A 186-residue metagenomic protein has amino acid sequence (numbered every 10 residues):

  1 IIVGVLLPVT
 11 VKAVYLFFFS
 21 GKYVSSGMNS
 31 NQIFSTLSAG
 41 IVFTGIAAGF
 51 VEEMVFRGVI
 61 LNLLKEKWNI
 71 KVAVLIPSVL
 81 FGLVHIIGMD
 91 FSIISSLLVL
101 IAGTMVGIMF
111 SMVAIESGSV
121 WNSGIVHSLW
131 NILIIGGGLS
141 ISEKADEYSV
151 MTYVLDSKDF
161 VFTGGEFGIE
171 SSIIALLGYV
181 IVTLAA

Functional and structural regions predicted by a protein language model:
I1-G49, I135-A186: Specific transmembrane helices
I2, S38, K71-I76, L97-I101 (+2 more regions): Hydrophobic alpha-helical transmembrane segments
V5-T10, S78-I87, L129-G137: Aromatic-anchored segments of alpha-helical transmembrane domains
T10, A47, I60, V106-F110: Hydrophobic/aromatic residues in alpha-helical transmembrane segments
S38, V42, V55, L100-M105 (+1 more regions): Membrane-embedded alpha-helical segments of multi-pass membrane proteins, especially the transmembrane helices
T44-G45, G49, I70-I86, G103-G107: Small-polar-interrupted transmembrane alpha-helices in polytopic inner-membrane proteins
V51-I76, I87-D90, M112-S119: Membrane-interface helix/loop boundary segments of multi-pass membrane proteins
S95-V161: Functionally important transmembrane alpha-helices
